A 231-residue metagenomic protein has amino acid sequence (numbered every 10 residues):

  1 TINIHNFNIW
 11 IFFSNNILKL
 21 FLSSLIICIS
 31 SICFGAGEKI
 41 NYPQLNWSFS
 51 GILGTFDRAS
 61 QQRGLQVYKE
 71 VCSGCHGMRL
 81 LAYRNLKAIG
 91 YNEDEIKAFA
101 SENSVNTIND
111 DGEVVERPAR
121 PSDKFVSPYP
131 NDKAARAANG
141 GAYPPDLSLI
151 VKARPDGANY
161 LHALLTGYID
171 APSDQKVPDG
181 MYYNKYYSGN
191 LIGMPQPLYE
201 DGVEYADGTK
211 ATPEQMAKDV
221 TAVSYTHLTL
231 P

Functional and structural regions predicted by a protein language model:
N16-T55: Post-cleavage N-terminal segment of exported redox proteins
G51, L81, E95-D123: Acidic/histidine-rich catalytic neighborhood
Y68-R79, V220: The canonical Cys-X-X-Cys-His
D111-S188: Membrane-proximal low-complexity regions enriched in glycine and acidic/polar residues
L198-A222: Extended, hydrophilic extramembrane loops/domains of integral membrane proteins
T226-P231: Conserved small/polar residues in nucleotide/adenosyl-binding loops
